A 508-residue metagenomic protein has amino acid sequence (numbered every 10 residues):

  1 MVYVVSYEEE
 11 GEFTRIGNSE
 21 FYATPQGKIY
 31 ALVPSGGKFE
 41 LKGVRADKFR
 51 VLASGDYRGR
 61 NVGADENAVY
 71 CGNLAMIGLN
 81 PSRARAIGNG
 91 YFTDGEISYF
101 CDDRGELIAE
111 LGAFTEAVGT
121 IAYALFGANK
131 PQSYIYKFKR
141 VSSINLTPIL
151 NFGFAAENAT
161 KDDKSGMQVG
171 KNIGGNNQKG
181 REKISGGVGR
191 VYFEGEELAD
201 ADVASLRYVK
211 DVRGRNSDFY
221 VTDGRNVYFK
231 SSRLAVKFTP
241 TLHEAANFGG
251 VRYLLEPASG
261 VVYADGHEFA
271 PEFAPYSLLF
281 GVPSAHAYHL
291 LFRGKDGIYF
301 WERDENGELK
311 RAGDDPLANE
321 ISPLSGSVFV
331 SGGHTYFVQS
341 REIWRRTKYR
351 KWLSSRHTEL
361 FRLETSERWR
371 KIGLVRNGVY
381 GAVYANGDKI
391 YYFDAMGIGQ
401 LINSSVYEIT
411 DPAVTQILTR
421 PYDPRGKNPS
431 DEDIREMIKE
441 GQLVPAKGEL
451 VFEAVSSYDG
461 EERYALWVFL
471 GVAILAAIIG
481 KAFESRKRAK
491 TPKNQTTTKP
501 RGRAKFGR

Functional and structural regions predicted by a protein language model:
M1-A465, V472, A482-E484: Non-catalytic tandem-repeat scaffold regions and their flanking low-complexity/translocation tails
L470-A477: Core hydrophobic alpha-helical transmembrane segments of single-pass membrane proteins
R488-R508: Cytoplasmic C-terminal tails of single-pass
